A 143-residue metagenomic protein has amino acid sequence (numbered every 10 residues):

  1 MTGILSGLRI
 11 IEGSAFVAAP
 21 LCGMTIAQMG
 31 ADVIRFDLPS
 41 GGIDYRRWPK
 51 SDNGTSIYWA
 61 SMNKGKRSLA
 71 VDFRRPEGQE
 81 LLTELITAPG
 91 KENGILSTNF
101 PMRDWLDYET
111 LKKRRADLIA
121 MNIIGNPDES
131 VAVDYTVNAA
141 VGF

Functional and structural regions predicted by a protein language model:
M1-F143: N-terminal helix-loop segment corresponding to the beta1-alpha1 unit of nucleotide/adenylate-binding folds
